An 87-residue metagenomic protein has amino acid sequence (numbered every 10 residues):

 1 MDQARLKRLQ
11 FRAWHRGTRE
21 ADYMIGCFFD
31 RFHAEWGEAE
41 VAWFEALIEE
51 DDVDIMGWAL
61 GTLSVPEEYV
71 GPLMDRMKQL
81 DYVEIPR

Functional and structural regions predicted by a protein language model:
D2-R87: Positively charged, polar, low-complexity stretches
